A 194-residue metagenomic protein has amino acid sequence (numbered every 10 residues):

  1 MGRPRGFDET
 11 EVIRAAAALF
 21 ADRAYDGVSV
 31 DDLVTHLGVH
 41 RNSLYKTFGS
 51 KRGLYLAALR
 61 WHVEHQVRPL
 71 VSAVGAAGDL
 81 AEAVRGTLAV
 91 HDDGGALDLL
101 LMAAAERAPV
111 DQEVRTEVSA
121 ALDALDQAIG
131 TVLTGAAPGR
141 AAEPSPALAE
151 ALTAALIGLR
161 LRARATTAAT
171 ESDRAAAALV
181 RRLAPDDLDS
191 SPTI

Functional and structural regions predicted by a protein language model:
M1-G2: Short Lys/Arg-rich basic patches
E11, A15-G53, A57: Helix-turn-helix
A15-R23, P69, A73, A104 (+2 more regions): Solvent-exposed, amphipathic alpha-helical segments
H36, T47, H65, G135-G139: Residue cluster at the C-terminal edge of the helix-turn-helix DNA-binding motif
A57, R68-D98, P144, L148-L152: Hydrophobic alpha-helical connector segments
R60-Q66: Short, basic, alpha-helical segments at the C-terminal edge of helix-turn-helix-like DNA-binding modules
D92-L122: Amphipathic alpha-helical segments used for helix-helix packing
Q112-S119, D123, G135-I194: Hydrophobic/aromatic-rich alpha-helical bundle segments in the mid-to-C-terminal region
